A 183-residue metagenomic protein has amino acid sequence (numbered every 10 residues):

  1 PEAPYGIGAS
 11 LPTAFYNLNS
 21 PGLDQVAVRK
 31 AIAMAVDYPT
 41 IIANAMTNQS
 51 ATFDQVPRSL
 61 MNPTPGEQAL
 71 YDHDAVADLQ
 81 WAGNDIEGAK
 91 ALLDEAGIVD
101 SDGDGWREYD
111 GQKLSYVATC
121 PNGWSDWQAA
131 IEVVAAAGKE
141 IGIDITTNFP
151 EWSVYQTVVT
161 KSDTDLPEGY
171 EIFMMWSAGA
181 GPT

Functional and structural regions predicted by a protein language model:
P1, A118, K139-T183: Periplasmic binding protein-like
P1-S20, A31, P39, A43-M46 (+1 more regions): Extracellular/periplasmic solute-recognition and catalytic clefts
G6-A9, Q25, Y109-Q112, D165-E168: Extracellular/periplasmic catalytic domains that process cell-envelope and extracellular macromolecules
A14, D24-Q25, W127-Q128, Y155-V158 (+1 more regions): Extracytoplasmic/secreted cell-surface and envelope-processing proteins
L18-S20, C120-N122, F149-E151: A mature extracytoplasmic/lumenal domain signature
P21, P121-S125, S177-G181: Short, glycine-/Ser/Thr-/acidic-enriched flexible segments
D24-A136: Append "and occasionally in soluble cytosolic enzymes with long acidic Gly/Pro-rich linkers
